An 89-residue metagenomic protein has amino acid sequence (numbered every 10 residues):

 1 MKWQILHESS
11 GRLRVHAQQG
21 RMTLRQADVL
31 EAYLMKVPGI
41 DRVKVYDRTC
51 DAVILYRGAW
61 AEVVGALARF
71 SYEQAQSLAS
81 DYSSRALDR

Functional and structural regions predicted by a protein language model:
M1-I5, S9, R69, E73-R89: C-terminal low-complexity, charged extensions that often adopt amphipathic alpha-helices
K2-T23: Short glycine-/aliphatic-rich beta-strand segments at the starts of folded cytosolic domains
R12, M22, C50-A52, A61: A broad, structure-centric signal for solvent-exposed, well-ordered loop/edge residues that line or flank functional
V15, L30-D51, L55, E73: Short acidic amphipathic segments
R21-D28, W60-A66: Short, conserved charged micro-motifs
T23-Q26, Y33-V37, L78: Short amphipathic alpha-helical surface micro-motifs
V29, A52, A66-A68, L78: A general marker of short, structured functional hotspots
Y56-Q74: Charge-rich, low-aromatic oligomerization/scaffolding segments with amphipathic character
